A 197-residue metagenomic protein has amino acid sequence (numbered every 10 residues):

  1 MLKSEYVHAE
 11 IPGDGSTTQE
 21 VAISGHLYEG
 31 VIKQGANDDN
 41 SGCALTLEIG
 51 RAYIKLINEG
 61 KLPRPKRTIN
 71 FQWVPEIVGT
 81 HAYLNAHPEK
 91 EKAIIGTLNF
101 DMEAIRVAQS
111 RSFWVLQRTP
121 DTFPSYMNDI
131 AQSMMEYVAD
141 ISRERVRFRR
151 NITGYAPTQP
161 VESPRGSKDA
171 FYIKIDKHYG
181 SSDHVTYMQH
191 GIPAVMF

Functional and structural regions predicted by a protein language model:
M1, V31, V74-M196: Metal-dependent peptidase/peptidase-like ectodomains
M1-A36, R51, L56-K61: Soluble metallo-hydrolase cores and metallopeptidase-like ectodomains found primarily in the secretory/periplasmic
Q19, P65-I69, I94-G96: Residue-level recognition of the N-termini of beta-strands and the immediately preceding loop/turn
E29, K33-N40, L62-Q72, A86-H87: Acidic, glycine-rich loop-and-beta core segments that form the ion-binding/anion-interacting portion of active sites
D39-G50: Active-site alpha-helical elements of protease catalytic centers
T46, G60-R64, E144-R149: Flexible, glycine/charged-enriched surface loops at secondary-structure junctions
T46, T68-N70, P193: A fold-wide structural signal in alpha/beta-hydrolase
A52-A82, I105: Short helix-loop-beta-strand segments that form the rim/entrance of peptidase-like active sites
